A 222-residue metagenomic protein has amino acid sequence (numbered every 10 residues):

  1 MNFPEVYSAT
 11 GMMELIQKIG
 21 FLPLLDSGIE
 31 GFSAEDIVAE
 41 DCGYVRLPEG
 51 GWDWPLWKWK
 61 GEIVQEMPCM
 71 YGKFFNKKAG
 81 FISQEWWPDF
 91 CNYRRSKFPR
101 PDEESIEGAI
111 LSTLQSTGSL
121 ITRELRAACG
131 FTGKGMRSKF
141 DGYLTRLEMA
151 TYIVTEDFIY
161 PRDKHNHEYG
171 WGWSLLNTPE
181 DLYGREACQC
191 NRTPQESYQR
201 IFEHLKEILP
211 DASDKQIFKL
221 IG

Functional and structural regions predicted by a protein language model:
M1-G222: Long, low-complexity intrinsically disordered regions
